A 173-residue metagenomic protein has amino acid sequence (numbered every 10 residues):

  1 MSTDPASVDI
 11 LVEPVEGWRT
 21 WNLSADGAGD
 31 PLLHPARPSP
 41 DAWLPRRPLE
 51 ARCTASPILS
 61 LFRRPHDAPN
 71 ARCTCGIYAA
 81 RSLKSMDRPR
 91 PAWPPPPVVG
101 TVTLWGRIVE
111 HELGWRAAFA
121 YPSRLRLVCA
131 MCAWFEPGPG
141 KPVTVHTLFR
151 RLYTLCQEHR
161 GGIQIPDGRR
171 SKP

Functional and structural regions predicted by a protein language model:
M1-T74, P91-V99, G106-H111, M131: ADP-ribose/NAD+-binding catalytic cleft of ART/PARP-like enzymes
P69, G76, P122-V128, F149-L152: Short metal-coordination and nucleic-acid-contact micro-motifs, chiefly zinc-binding Cys/His arrays
A80-R81, T101-L104: Short His-Asn-centered micro-motif
R81-W93, L155-E158: A short, charged, amphipathic alpha-helix used as a generic interaction element across diverse proteins
C129-C132, Y153-H159: Short cysteine-rich clusters marking metal-coordination/redox-active sites
A133-H146, R160-I165: Cys/His-rich microdomains that often coordinate metals
Q157-P173: Short metal-binding segments enriched for Cys and/or His
